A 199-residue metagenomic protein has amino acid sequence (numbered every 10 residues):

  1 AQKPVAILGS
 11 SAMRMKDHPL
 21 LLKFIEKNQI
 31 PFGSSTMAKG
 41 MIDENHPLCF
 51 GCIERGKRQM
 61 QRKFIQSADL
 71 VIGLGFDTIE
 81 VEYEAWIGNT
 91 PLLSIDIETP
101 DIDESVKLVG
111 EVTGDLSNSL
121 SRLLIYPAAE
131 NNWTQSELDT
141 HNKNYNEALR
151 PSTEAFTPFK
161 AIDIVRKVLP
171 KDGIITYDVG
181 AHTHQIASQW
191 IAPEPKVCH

Functional and structural regions predicted by a protein language model:
A1-P4, F24, I65-A68, I164-K171: Glycine-rich phosphate/diphosphate-binding loops that line cofactor/substrate pockets in enzymes
K3-M15, I25, T176: Glycine-rich phosphate/diphosphate-binding loops and the adjacent beta-loop-alpha structural elements that coordinate
S10-D17, E154-P158: Active-site glycine- and acidic-residue-rich loops that bind and position anionic ligands or nucleotide-like cofactors
S10-M13, M37-A38, F76-I79, G180-H182: Short glycine-rich anion-binding loops that position phosphate/pyrophosphate groups of nucleotides and phosphorylated
M15-M37, G173: Redox- and metal-dependent alpha/beta enzyme cores, enriched for Fe-S-associated oxidoreductases and cofactor-handling
A38-E137: Glycine-rich, acidic loop regions that bind phosphate or pyrophosphate groups
T140-H199: Active-site diphosphate/adenylate-binding microenvironment
